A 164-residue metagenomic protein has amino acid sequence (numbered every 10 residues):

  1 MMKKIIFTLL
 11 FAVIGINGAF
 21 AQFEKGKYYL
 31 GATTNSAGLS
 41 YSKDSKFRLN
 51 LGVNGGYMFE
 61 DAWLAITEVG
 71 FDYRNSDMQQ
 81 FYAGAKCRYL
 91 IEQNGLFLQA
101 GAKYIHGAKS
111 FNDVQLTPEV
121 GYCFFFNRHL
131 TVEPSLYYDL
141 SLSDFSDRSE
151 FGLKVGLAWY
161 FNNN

Functional and structural regions predicted by a protein language model:
M1-I5, Q22: Positively charged n-region of N-terminal signal peptides that target proteins for export
I5-G15: Sec-dependent N-terminal signal peptides
I16-A21: Sec/Tat signal peptide C-region and signal peptidase I cleavage site
Q22-G38: Transmembrane beta-strand segments of Gram-negative outer membrane beta-barrel proteins
G26-Y28, S45-L49, D77-A83, N112-L116 (+1 more regions): Residues that define the transmembrane beta-barrel architecture of outer-membrane proteins
Y29-G31, F124, R148-N164: Outer-membrane beta-barrel "beta-signal"
A37-L51, E68: Surface-exposed strand-loop-strand hairpins of Gram-negative outer-membrane beta-barrel proteins
G56-L136, W159, N164: Gram-negative (and chloroplast) outer-membrane scaffold detector with strong preference for beta-barrel transmembrane
